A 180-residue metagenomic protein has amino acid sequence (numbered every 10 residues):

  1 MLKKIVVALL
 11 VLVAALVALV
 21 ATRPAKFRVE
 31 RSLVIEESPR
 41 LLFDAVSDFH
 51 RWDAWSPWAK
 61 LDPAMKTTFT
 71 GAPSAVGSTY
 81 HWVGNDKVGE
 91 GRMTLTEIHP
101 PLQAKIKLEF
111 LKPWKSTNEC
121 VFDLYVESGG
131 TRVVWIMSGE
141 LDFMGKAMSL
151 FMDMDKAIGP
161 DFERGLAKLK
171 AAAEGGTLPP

Functional and structural regions predicted by a protein language model:
K4-A72: Hydrophobic ligand-binding cavity/cleft-lining segments
K26, P101-Q103, S128-R132: A generic structural signal for beta-strand entry/edge sites
R28-E30, V88-M93, K115-V121: Short, surface-exposed coil-to-beta transition loops
S32-E36, H81-V83, T94, K105-K107 (+1 more regions): Generic structural detector for well-ordered beta-strands
P39, F43-W52, G77, R92 (+4 more regions): Extracytoplasmic/secreted envelope proteins and their assembly/folding machinery, especially bacterial periplasmic
H50-R92, I98-P101: Short beta-edge strand/loop motif at the mouth of beta-sheet-based domains
T67, K170-P180: Short, highly charged C-terminal tails/helix-capping segments
T96, K107-E163, L169-A171: Beta-strand/loop substructures that line and gate deep hydrophobic ligand-binding cavities in soluble
